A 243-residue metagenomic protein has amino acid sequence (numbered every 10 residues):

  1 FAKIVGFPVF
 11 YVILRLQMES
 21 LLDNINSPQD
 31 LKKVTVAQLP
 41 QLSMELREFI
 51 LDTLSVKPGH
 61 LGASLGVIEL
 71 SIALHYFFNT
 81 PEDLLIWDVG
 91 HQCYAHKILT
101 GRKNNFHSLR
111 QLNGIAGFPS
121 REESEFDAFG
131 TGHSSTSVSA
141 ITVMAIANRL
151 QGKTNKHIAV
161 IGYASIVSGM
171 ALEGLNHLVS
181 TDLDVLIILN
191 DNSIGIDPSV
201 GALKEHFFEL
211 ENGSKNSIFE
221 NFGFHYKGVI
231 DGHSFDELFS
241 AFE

Functional and structural regions predicted by a protein language model:
K3-L14: Short, positively charged and aromatic/hydrophobic N-terminal segments
Y11, D88-G90, N190: Structured loops at beta-to-helix junctions and adjacent beta-edge loops in soluble globular domains
V12, L74, G213-N216: Intrinsically disordered, low-complexity boundary segments flanking structured domains
M18-I98, D231-F239: N-terminal amphipathic, basic-rich helices that act as targeting or association modules
M18-L21, S27-D30, K57, L61 (+8 more regions): Glycine-rich, flexible loop/turn motifs
S20-S27, F49-T53, A116-A128, K215-F224: Gly-rich Lys/Arg/Thr-decorated short loops/hinges at beta-loop-alpha junctions or inter-strand turns that position
L42, H60-T181: Cofactor-binding active-site loop characterized by glycine-rich and histidine/acidic residues
D127-E243: Glycine-rich ThDP/TPP pyrophosphate-binding loop and its adjacent helix/strand module within ThDP-dependent enzymes
